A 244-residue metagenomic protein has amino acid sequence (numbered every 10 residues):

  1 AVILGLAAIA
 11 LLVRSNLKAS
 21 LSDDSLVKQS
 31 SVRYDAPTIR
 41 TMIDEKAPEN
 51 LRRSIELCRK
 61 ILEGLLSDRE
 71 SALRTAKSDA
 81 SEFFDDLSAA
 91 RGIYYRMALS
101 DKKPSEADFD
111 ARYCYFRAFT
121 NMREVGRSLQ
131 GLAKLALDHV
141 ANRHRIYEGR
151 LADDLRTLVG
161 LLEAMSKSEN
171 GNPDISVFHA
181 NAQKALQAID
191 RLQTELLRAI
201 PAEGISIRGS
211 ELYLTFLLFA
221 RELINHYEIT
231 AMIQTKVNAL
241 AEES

Functional and structural regions predicted by a protein language model:
A1, L6-S244: Cytosolic, long alpha-helical scaffolding segments
